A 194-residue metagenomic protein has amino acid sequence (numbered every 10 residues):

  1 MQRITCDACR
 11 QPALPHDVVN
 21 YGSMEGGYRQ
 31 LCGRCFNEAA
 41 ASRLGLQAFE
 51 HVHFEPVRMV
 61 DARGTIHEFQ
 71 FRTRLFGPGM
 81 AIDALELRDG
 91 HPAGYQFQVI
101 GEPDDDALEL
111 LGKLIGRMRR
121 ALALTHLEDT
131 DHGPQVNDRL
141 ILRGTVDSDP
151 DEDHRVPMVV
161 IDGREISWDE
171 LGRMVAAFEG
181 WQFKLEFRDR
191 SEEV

Functional and structural regions predicted by a protein language model:
M1-T5, E25-Y28: Short metal-coordination and nucleic-acid-contact micro-motifs, chiefly zinc-binding Cys/His arrays
C6-R10, R29-C35: Short cysteine-rich clusters marking metal-coordination/redox-active sites
D17-R29: Short linker/helix segments within small regulatory modules
G26-Y28, A107-E109, V175-Q182: Extracellular interaction modules
G33-E50: Short metal-binding segments enriched for Cys and/or His
V52-A121, D131-D138, G180: N-terminal accessory interaction module
L140-D189: Amphipathic alpha-helical packing elements
E193-V194: Surface-exposed interaction regions enriched in Ser/Thr/Asp/Glu that occur as long low-complexity tracts or repetitive
